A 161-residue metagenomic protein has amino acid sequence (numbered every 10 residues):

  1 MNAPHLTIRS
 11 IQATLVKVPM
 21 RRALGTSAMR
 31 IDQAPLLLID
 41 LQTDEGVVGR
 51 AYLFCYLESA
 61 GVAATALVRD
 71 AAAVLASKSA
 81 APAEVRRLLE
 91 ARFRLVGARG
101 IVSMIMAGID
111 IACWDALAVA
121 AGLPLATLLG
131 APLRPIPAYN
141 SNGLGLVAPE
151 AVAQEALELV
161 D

Functional and structural regions predicted by a protein language model:
N2-R50, F54-Y56: Structured beta-strand/loop patches that form or line metal/cofactor-binding pockets in enzymes
N2-S10, T14-L15, V119, L123-P135: N-terminal amphipathic alpha-helix/helix-capping segment at the start of soluble metabolic enzymes
H5, Q42-A120: Metal- or metallocofactor-binding catalytic centers and their adjacent structured scaffolds across diverse enzyme
S27, V102-S103, G143-L144: A generic structural signal for short
L36-L38, G108, P135: Broad gene-expression machinery/nucleic-acid interaction feature
L38, D115, A156: Short glycine-/small-residue-rich flexible loop motifs, especially phosphate/cofactor-binding loops
G130-D161: Metal-dependent enolase-superfamily TIM-barrel catalytic cores that perform enediolate-based chemistry
